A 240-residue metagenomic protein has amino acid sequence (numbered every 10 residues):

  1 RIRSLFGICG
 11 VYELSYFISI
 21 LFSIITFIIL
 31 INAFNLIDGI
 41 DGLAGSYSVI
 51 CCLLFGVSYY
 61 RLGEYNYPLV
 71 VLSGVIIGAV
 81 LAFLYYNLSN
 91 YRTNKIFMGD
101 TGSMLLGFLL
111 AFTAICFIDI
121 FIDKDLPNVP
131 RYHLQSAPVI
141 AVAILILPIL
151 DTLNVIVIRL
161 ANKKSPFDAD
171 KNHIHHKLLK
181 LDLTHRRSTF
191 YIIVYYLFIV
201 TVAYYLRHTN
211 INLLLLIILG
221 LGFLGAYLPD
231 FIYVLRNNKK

Functional and structural regions predicted by a protein language model:
R1, F22-N32, S48-L54, I76-I77: Membrane-embedded alpha-helical core segments of multi-pass
R1-C9, I118-K124: Transmembrane alpha-helix boundary signature
G7-S19, P130-A141: Short aromatic-rich membrane-water interface segments that cap or initiate transmembrane helices in multi-pass membrane
I18-I25, G102-L106: Membrane-embedded alpha-helical segments of multi-pass membrane proteins, especially the transmembrane helices
N32, D41-A44: PRPP/pyrophosphate-binding module of the type I phosphoribosyltransferase fold
N32-N35, N87: Asparagine-centered polar/low-complexity signal
G45-L181, H185-K239: Alpha-helical transmembrane segments
